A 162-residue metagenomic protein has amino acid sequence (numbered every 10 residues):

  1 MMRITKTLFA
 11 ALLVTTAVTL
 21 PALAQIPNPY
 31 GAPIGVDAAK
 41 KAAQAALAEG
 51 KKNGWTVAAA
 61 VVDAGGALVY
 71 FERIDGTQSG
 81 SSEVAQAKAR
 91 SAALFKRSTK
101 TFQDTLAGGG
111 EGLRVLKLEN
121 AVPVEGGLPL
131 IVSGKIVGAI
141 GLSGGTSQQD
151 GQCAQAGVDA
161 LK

Functional and structural regions predicted by a protein language model:
M1-K6: Positively charged n-region of N-terminal signal peptides that target proteins for export
T7-A10, R90: Short amphipathic alpha-helical "recognition" segments used for binding
F9-P21: Bacterial N-terminal signal peptides
L23-K162: Flexible, solvent-exposed loop/hinge segments and secondary-structure transition points
